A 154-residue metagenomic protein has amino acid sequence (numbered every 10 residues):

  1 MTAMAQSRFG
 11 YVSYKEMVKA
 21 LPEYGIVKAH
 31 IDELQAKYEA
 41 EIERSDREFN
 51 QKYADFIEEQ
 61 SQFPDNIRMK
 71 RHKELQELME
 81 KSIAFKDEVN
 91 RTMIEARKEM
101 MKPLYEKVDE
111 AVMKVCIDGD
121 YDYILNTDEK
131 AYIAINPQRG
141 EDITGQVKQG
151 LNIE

Functional and structural regions predicted by a protein language model:
M1-M4: C-terminal segment of classical bacterial N-terminal signal peptides
Q6-E154: Amphipathic, charged alpha-helical segments and their helix-to-coil junctions in extracytoplasmic/peripheral assemblies
